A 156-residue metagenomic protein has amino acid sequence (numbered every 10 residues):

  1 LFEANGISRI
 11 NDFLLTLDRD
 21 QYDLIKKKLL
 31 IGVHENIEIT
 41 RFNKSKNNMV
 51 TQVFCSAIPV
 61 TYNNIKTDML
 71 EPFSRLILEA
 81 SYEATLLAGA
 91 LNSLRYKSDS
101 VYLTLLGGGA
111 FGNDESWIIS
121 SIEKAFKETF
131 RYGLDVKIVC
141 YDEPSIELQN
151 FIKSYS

Functional and structural regions predicted by a protein language model:
L1-V101, L105-S156: Macrodomain-like recognition of ADP-ribose-binding/processing modules
